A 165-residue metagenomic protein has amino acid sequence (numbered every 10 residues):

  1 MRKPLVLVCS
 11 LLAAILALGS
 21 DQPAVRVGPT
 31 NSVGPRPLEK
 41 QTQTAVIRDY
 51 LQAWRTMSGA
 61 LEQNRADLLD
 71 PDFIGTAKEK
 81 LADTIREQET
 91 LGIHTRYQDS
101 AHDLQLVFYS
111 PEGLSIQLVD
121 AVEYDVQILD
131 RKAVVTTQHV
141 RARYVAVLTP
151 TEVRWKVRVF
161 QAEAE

Functional and structural regions predicted by a protein language model:
M1-G34, A162-A164: Amphipathic, hydrophobic N-terminal targeting peptides for secretion and organelle import
R2-L5, L16, I47, L69 (+1 more regions): Intrinsically disordered, low-complexity regions enriched in Ser/Pro/Gly/Gln/His and often acidic
A17, E79-K80, V126: A short hydrophobic/aromatic micro-motif that marks alpha-helical segments and, especially, helix-coil
Q22-G75, E87: Short, low-complexity N-terminal intrinsically disordered segments enriched in polar/charged residues
P37, A66-G113: Short solvent-exposed beta->alpha transition segments
T42, Q105-V107, A146: Residue-level detector of beta-strand structural context in well-folded domains
L51, F73-G75, I85, A101 (+2 more regions): A mature extracytoplasmic/lumenal domain signature
P111-E165: Exposed beta-sheet edge and beta->alpha loop/turn motif
